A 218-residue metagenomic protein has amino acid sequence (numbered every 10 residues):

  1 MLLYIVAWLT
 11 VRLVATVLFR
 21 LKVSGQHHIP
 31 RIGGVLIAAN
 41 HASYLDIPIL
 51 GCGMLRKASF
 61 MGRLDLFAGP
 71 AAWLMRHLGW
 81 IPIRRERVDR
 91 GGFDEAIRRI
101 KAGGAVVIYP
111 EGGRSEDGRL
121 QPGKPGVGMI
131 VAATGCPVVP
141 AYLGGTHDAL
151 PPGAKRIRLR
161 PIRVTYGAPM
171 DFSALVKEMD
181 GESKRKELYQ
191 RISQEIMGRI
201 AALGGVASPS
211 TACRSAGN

Functional and structural regions predicted by a protein language model:
M1-L2, L64: Compositionally biased, charge-rich terminal segments
L2, G91-N218: Non-catalytic C-terminal accessory region of glycerolipid acyltransferases and related lyso-lipid remodeling enzymes
A7-W8, T16-V17, I29-V88, E95: Catalytic core of membrane glycerolipid acyltransferases/transacylases, capturing the structured, soluble-facing
R12, P48, G128-M129: Active-site phosphate/pyrophosphate- and oxyanion-stabilizing loops and adjacent acidic/basic residues in soluble
V14-V17, R199: Transmembrane alpha-helical segments that form the membrane-embedded catalytic/substrate-channel core of multi-pass
T16-S24, T146-D148: Short gly/ser/thr-rich secondary-structure transition/capping motifs
V23, F60, W80-P82, V138 (+1 more regions): Conserved beta-strand scaffold positions in the cores of enzyme catalytic domains, especially in NTP/NDP-utilizing
V23, H28, G167-P169: A short N-terminal beta-strand-loop micro-motif at the entrance of redox/enzyme domains
